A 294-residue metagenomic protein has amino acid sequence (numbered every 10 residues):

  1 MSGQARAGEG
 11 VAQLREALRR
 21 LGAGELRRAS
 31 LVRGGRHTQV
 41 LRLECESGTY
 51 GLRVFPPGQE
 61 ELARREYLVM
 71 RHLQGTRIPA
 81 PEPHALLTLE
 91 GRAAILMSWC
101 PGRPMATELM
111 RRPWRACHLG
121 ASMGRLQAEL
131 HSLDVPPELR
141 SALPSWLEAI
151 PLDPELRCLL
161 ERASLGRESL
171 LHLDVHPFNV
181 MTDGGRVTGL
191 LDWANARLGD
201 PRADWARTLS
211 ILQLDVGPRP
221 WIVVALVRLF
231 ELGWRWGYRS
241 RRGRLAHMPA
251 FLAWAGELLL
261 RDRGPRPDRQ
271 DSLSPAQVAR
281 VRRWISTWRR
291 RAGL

Functional and structural regions predicted by a protein language model:
A7-G22, E129-L173, P177-R186, Q277-A292: An alpha-helical support segment within catalytic cores of ATP-dependent transferases
A23-S30: Conserved N-terminal boundary motif of the eukaryotic protein kinase catalytic domain
S30-E138, W146, E161-L165: ATP-binding pocket architecture of kinase catalytic cores
R33, Q39-C45, L52, C158-A203: Active-site acidic catalytic loop and adjacent metal/ATP-binding pocket of ATP-dependent phosphoryl transfer enzymes
T38, A121, S210-L294: Helix-rich C-terminal or lid/interface subdomains of diverse kinases
A63-E66, R202, D271: Conserved strand-to-helix beginnings and helix N-cap segments that scaffold or border functional pockets
L68-M70, P113-W114, G189, W205-R207 (+1 more regions): Glycine-rich, phosphate-binding/catalytic loops in enzymes
D183-L229: Active-site Asp-x-Gly
